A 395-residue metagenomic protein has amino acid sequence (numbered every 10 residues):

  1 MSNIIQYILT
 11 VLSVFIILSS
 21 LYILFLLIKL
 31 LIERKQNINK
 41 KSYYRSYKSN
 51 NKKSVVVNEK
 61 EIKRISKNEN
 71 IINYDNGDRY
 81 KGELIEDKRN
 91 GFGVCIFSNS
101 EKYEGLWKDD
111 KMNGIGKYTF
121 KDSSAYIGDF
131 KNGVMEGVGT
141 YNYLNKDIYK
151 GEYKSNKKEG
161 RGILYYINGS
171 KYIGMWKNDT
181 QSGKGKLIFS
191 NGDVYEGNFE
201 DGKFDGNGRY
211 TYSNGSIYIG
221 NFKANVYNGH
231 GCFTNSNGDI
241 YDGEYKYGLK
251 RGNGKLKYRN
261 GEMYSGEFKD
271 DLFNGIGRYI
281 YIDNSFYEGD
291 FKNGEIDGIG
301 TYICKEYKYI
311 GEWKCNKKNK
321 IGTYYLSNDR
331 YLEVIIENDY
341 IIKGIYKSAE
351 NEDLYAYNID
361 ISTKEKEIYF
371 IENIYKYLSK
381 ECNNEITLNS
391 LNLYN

Functional and structural regions predicted by a protein language model:
M1-N395: Intrinsically disordered, low-complexity repeat tracts enriched in Gly/Pro/Ser/Thr and acidic residues, frequently
